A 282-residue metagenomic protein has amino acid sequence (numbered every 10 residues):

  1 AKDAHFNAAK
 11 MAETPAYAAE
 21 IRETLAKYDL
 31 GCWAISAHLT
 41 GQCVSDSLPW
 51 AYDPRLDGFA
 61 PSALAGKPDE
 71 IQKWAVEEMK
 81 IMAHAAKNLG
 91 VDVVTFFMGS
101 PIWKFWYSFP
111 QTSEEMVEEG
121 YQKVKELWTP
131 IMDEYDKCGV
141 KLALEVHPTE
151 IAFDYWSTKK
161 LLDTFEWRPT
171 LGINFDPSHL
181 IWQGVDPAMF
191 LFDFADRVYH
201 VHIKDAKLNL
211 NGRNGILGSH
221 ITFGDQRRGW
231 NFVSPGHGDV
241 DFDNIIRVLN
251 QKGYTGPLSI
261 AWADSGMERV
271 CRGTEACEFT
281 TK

Functional and structural regions predicted by a protein language model:
A1, C32-A37, V91-G99, L142-E145 (+1 more regions): Short beta-strand segments at enzyme active-site cores
A1-R22, M98-W106: Glycine-rich, proline-tolerant flexible connector loops at the mouths of alpha/beta enzymes
K10-W33, E78-D92, D186-Y199, D243-Q251: Short amphipathic alpha-helices and their capping/turn segments at secondary-structure boundaries
K27, Q42-G172: Active-site acidic/histidine proton-transfer and metal-coordination neighborhood in alpha/beta enzyme cores
I35, T112-D239: Acidic/histidine-rich catalytic cores of soluble enzymes
S36-W50, G99-I102, I203-I216: Short, solvent-exposed beta-strand-terminating loops
N250, T255-A263: Substrate-binding cleft of secreted/luminal carbohydrate-active enzymes
R269-K282: C-terminal helical cap(s) of enzyme catalytic domains, especially alpha/beta-barrels
